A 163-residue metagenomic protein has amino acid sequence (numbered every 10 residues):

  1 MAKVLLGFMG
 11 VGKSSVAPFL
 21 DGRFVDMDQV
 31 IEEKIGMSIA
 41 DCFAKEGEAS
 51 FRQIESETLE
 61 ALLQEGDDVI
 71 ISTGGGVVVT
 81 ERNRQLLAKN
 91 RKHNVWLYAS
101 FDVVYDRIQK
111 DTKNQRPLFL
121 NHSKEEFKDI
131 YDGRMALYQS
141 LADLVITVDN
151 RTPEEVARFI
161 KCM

Functional and structural regions predicted by a protein language model:
K3, F19, H93, D132-M163: NTP-dependent small-molecule kinase module
F8-V11: P-loop (Walker A) phosphate-binding loop of NTP-binding proteins
S14: Walker A/P-loop
P18-E60: Conserved substrate/cofactor phosphate-moiety recognition/catalytic segment in nucleotide-dependent phosphotransferases
I35, E55, L63, I108 (+2 more regions): Short, flexible helix/strand-to-coil boundary loops that buttress conserved ligand/catalytic motifs in alpha/beta
S50-H93, L97: Glycine-rich phosphate-binding loop used to anchor ATP phosphates in small-molecule kinases, encompassing both
E57-A61, R82, E126, G133-R134 (+1 more regions): Short acidic active-site motifs
N90-M135: A glycine- and Lys/Arg-enriched "phosphate-lid" helix/loop adjacent to the NTP-binding pocket of small-molecule kinases
